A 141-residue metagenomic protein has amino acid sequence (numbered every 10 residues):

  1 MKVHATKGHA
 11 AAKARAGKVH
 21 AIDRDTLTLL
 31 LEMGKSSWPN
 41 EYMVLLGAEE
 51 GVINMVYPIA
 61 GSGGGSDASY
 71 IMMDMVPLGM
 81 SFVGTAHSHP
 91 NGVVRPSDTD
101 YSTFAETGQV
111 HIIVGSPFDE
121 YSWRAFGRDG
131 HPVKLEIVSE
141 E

Functional and structural regions predicted by a protein language model:
M1-F82, N91-E141: Conserved beta-strand-loop surface patch within small alpha/beta domains used for substrate/adaptor or ligand engagement
